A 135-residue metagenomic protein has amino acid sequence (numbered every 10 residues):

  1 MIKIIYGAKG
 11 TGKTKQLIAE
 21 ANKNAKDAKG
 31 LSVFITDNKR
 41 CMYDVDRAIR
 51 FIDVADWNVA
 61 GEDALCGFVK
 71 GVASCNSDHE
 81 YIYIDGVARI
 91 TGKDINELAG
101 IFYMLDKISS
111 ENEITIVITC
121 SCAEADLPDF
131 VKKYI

Functional and structural regions predicted by a protein language model:
M1-A73, L127-D129: Conserved P-loop
A73, D78-I135: Replace "adjacent to P-loop NTPase cores in ATP/GTP-dependent enzymes" with "adjacent to NTP-binding cores
